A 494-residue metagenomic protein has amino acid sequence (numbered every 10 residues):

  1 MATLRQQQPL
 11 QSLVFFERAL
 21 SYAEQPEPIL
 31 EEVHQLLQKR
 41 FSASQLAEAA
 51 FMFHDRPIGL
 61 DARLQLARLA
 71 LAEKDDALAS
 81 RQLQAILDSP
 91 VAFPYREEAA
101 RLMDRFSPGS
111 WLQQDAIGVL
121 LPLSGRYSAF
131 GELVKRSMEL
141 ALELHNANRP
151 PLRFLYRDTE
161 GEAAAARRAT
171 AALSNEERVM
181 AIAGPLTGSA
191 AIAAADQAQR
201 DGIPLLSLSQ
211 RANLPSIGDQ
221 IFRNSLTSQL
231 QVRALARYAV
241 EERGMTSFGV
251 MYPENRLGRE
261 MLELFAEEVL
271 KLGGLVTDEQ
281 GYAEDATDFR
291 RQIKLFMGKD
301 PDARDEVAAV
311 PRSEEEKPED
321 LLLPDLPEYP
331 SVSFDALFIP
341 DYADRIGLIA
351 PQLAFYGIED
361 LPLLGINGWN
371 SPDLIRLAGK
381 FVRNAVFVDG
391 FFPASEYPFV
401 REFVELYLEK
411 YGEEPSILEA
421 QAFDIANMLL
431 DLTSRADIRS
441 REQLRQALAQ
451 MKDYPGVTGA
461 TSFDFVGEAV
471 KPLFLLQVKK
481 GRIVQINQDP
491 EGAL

Functional and structural regions predicted by a protein language model:
M1-L494: Extracytosolic ligand-binding ectodomains
